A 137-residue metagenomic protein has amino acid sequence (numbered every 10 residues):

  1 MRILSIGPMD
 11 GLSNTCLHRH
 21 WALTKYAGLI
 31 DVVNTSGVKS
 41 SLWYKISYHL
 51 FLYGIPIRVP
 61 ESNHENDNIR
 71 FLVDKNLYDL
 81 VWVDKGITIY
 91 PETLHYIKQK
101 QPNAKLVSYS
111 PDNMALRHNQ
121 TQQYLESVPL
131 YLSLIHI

Functional and structural regions predicted by a protein language model:
M1-S108, R117, T121-Q123: N-terminal pre-catalytic "stem/leader" segment of glycosyltransferase-like enzymes
N76, E126-P129, S133: Structured loop/turn residues at beta-strand edges in well-structured enzyme cores
P111-N113: Short, acidic/turn-prone active-site loops that include or flank metal/cofactor- and phosphate-binding residues
I135-I137: Conserved small/polar residues in nucleotide/adenosyl-binding loops
